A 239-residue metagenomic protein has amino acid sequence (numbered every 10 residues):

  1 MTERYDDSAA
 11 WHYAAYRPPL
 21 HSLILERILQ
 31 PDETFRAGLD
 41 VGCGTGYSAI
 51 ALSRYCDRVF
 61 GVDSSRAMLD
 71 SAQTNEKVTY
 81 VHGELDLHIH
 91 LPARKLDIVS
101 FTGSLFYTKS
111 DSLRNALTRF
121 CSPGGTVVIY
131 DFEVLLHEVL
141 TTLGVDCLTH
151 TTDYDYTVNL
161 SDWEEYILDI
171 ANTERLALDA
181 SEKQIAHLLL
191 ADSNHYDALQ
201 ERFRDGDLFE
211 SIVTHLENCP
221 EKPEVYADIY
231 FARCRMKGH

Functional and structural regions predicted by a protein language model:
M1-E33: Conserved class I S-adenosyl-L-methionine
F35-G42: Conserved class I S-adenosyl-L-methionine
T45-L87: Class I SAM-dependent methyltransferase SAM/SAH-binding core
L87-A93: Short conserved loop adjoining the S-adenosyl-L-methionine
S100: A conserved beta-strand element that flanks and buttresses the S-adenosyl-L-methionine
G103-S104: Short catalytic micro-motifs in class I SAM-dependent methyltransferases
S112-T118, G124-E182: Conserved catalytic/acceptor-binding region of the Class I
Y166-H239: Conserved Class I S-adenosyl-L-methionine
